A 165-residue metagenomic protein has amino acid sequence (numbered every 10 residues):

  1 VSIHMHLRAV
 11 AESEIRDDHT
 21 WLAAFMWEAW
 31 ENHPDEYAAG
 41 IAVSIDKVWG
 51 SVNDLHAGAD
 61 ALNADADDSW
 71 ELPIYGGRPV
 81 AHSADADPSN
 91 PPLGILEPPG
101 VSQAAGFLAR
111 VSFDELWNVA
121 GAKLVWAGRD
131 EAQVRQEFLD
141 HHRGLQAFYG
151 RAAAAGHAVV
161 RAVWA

Functional and structural regions predicted by a protein language model:
V1-A147, R151: Acidic (Asp/Glu-rich) sequence patches and key acidic residues that form negatively charged surfaces used
A152-H157: Long, compositionally biased interface segments
V159-V163: Short, well-ordered beta-strand elements
